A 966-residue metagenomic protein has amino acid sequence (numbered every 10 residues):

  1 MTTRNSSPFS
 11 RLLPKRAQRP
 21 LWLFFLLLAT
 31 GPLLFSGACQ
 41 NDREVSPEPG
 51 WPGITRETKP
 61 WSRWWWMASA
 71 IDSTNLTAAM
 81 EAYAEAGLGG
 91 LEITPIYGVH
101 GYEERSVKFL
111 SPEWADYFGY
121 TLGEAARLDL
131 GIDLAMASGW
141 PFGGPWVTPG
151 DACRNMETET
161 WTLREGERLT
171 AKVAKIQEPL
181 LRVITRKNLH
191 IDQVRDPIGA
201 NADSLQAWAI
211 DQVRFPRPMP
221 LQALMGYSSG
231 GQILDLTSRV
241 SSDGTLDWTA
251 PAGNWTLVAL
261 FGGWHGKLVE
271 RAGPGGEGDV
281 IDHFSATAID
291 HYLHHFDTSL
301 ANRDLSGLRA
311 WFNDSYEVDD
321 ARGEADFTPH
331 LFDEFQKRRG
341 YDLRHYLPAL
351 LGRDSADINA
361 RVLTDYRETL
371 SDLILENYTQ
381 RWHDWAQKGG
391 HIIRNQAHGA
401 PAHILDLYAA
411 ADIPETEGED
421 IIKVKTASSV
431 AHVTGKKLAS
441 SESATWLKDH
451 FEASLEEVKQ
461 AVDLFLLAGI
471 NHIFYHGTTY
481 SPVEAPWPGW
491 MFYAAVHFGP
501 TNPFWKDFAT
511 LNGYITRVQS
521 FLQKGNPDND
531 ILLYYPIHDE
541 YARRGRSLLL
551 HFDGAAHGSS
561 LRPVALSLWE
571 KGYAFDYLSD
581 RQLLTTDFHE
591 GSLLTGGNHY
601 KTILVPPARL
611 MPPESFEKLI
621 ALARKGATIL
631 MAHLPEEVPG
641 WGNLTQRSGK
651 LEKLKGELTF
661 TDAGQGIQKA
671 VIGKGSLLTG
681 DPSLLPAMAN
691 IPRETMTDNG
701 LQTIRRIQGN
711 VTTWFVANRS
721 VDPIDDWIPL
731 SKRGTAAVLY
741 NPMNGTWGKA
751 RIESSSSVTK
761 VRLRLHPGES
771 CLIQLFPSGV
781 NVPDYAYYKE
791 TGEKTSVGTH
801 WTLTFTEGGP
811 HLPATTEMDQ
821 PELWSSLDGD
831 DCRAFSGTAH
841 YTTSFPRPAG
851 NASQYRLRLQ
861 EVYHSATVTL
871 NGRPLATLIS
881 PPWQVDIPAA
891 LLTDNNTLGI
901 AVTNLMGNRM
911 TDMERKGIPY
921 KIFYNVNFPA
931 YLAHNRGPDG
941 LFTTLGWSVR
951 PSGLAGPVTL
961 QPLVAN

Functional and structural regions predicted by a protein language model:
M1-Q18: N-terminal secretory signal peptides that target proteins for export/translocation
W22-L33: Bacterial N-terminal signal peptides
C39-L308, L954, Q961-N966: Mature N-terminal, pre-catalytic/accessory segment of carbohydrate-active enzymes
W61, D72, L76-T77, G90 (+11 more regions): Carbohydrate-binding surfaces of carbohydrate-active enzymes
W140-V147, M156-E167, K175-Q177, R182-Q222 (+5 more regions): An acidic-aromatic loop/edge-strand motif
L224, A737, A866-V868: Short beta-strand elements bearing conserved aromatic residues within extracellular beta-rich modules
P729, F845-N871, L875, I879 (+1 more regions): Aromatic-lined ligand-binding clefts that engage carbohydrates, nucleic acids, or primary amines
